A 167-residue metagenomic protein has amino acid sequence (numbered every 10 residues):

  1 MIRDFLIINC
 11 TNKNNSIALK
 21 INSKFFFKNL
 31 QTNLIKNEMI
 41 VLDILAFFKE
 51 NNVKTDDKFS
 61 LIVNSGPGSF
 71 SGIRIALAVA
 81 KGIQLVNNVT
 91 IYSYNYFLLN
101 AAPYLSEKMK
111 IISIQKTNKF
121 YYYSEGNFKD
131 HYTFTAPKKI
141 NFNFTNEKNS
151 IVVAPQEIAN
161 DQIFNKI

Functional and structural regions predicted by a protein language model:
M1-S60, F134, S150: N-terminal beta-alpha supersecondary unit
R3, A18, S23-F26, T32 (+1 more regions): Surface "functional belts" at beta-alpha junctions
I7-N9, N64, I112-K116: Short beta-strand segments
K13, G66-P67, T117-K119: Short glycine-rich anion-binding loops that position phosphate/pyrophosphate groups of nucleotides and phosphorylated
N14, S69, A159-N160: Glycine-rich nucleotide phosphate-binding loop and flanking beta-alpha elements of Rossmann-like dinucleotide-binding
M39, R74-I75, Q162: Generic recognition of short, well-ordered alpha-helical segments
F47-N51, V86, I163-I167: Stable alpha-helical structural segments in soluble proteins, enriched in small hydrophobic residues
S60-Y96: DPxDG-like acidic metal-binding loop motif
